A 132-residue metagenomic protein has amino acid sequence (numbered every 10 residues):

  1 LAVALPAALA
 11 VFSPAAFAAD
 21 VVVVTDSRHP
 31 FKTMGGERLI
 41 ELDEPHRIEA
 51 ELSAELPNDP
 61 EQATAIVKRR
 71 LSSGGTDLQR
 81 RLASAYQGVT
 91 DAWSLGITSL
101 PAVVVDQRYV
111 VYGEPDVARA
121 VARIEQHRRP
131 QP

Functional and structural regions predicted by a protein language model:
L5-P6, A16: Cleavable N-terminal signal peptides
V11-S13: N-terminal signal peptide c-region/cleavage motif recognized by signal peptidases
A16-P60: N-terminal secretory signal peptides
R28-P30, Y109-V111, V117: Solvent-exposed loop/turn segments at secondary-structure junctions within structured extracellular/periplasmic domains
L52-S53, P57-R80: Conserved segment of the thioredoxin-like fold in thiol-based oxidoreductases
G74-I97: Thioredoxin-like thiol-disulfide oxidoreductase module
L100-V111: A short, hydrophobic beta-strand/beta-hairpin element that forms part of a small beta-sheet core
G113-P132: C-terminal partner/receptor-binding element of secreted or periplasmic proteins
